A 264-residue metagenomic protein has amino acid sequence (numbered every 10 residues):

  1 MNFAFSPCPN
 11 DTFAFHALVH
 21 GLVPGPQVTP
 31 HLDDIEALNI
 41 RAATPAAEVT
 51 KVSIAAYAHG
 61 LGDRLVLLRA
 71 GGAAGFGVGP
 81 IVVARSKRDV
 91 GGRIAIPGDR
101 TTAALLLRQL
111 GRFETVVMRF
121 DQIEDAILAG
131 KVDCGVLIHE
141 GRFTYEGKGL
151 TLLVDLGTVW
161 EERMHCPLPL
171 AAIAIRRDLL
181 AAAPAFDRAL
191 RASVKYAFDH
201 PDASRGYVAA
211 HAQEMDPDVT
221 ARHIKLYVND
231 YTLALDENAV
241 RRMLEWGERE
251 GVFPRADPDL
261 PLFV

Functional and structural regions predicted by a protein language model:
M1-H20, L32, V78-D133, E140 (+1 more regions): Bilobed "Venus flytrap"/periplasmic-binding protein-like clamshell domains and structurally analogous long
M1-N2, R64-A73, R93: A structural signal for short loop-to-beta-strand junctions that line the ligand-binding cleft of periplasmic/secreted
N10, D34-E36, P45-A58, R119-F120 (+1 more regions): Beta->alpha turn/N-cap motifs
G25, A43-V52, R112-E114, L128-L137: Alpha-to-beta junction loops
L67-K87, W160-D178: Hydrophobic/proline-rich hinge and linker segments of small-molecule sensing/allosteric domains, predominantly
F120-A209: Pocket-lining segment of extracytoplasmic ligand-binding domains
L180-W246, E250: Secondary-structure end/capping motifs
E250-V264: Conserved C-terminal helix/tail region of periplasmic/extracytoplasmic solute-binding proteins
